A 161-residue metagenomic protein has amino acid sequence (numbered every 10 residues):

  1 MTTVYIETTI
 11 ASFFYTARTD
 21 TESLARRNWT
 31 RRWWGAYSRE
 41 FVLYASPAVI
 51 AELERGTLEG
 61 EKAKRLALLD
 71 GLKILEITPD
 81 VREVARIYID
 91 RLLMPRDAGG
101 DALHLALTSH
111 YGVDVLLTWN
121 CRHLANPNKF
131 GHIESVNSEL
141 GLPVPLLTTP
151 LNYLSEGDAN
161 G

Functional and structural regions predicted by a protein language model:
M1-A45, E54-L66, D90-R96, F130-I133 (+1 more regions): Short, well-structured N-terminal submotif of metal-dependent ribonuclease cores
P47, T78, P150-L151: Residues at the C-termini of beta-strands that transition into short coil/loop
T57-E59, N120, E139-L142, G157: Anionic, Ser/Thr-rich low-complexity intrinsically disordered regions
K73-G131, L154, A159: Active-site neighborhoods of divalent-metal-dependent phosphate/nucleic-acid chemistry enzymes
A125-T148: C-terminal end-helix/capping segment
G141-G161: Short, C-terminally biased terminal segments at protein or domain edges
